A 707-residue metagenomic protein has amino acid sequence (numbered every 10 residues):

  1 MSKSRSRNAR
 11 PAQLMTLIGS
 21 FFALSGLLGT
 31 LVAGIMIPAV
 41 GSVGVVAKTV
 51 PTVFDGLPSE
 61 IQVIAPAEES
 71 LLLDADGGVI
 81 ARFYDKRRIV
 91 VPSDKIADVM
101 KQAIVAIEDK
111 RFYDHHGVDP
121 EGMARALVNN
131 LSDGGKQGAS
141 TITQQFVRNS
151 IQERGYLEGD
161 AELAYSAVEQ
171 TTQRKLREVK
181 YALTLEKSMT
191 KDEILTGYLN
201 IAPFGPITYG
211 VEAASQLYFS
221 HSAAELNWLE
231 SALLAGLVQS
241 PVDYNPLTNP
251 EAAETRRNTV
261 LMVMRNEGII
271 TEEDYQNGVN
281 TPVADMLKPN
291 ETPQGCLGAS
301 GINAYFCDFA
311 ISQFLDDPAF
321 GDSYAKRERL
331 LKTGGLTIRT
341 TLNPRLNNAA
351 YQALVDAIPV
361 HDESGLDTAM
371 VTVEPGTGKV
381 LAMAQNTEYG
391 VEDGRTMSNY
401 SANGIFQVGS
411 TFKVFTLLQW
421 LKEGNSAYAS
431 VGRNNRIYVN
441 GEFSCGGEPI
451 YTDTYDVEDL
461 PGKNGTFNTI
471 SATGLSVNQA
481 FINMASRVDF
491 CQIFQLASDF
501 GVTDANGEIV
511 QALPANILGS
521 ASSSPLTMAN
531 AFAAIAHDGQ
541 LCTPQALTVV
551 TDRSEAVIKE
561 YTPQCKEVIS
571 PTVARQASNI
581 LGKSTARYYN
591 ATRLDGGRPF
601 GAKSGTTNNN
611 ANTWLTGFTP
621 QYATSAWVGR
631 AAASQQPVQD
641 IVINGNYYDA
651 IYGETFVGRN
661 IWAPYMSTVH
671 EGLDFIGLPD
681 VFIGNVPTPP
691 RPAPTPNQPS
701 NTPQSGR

Functional and structural regions predicted by a protein language model:
M1-L71: N-terminal type II signal-anchor transmembrane helix that functions as the membrane-insertion/stop-transfer segment
G41-S42, S59-E69, D74, Q137-Q145 (+7 more regions): Extracytoplasmic/periplasmic proteins that interact with beta-lactams or build/remodel peptidoglycan
P66-T271, R327, E388, G474-N478 (+2 more regions): Peptidoglycan glycan-strand catalytic modules in the bacterial/periplasmic cell-wall system
D98, G117-D133, Q144, Q276-A299 (+2 more regions): Acidic helix-start/capping segments at beta-turn-to-alpha-helix junctions
A106-D119, S132-G138, L185-K191, P203-T208 (+13 more regions): Bacterial peptidoglycan biogenesis and beta-lactam-recognition machinery
S132-Y156, E291-S300, N425-I493, R553-K583: Conserved catalytic neighborhood of penicillin-recognizing serine enzymes
E178, A182, E186, V238-R256 (+10 more regions): Active-site loop and adjoining helix of the penicillin-binding protein/serine DD-peptidase-beta-lactamase fold
L336, T340-D362, M370-T372, M383-Q385 (+5 more regions): A penicillin-recognizing enzyme superfamily signal
